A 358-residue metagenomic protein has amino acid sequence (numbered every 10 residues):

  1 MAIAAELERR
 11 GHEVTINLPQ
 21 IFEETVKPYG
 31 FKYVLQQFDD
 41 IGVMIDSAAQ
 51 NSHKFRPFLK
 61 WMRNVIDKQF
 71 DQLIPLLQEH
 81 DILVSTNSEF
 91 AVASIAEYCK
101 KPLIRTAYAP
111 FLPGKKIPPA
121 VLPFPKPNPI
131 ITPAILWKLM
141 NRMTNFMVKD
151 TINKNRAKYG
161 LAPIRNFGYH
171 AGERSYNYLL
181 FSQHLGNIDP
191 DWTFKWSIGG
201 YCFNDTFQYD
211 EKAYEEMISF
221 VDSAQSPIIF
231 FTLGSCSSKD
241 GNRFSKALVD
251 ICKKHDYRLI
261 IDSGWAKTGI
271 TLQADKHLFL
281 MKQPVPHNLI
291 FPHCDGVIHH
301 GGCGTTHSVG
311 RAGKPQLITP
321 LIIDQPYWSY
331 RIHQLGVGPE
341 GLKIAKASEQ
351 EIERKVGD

Functional and structural regions predicted by a protein language model:
M1-A2, I82-S85, K282-R331: A donor-sugar binding/catalytic signature common to diverse glycosyltransferases and related nucleotide-sugar
I3-H12, T25, D250-H255: A short, Lys/Arg-enriched amphipathic alpha-helix followed by its capping loop at the start of a domain
T15-P57, K126, I131-T132: Conserved nucleotide-sugar phosphate-binding/catalytic loop shared by glycosyltransferases and other
F55-L59, K116-K158: Alpha-helical membrane-targeting segments
N64-P133, H184-G186: Conserved nucleotide-sugar donor-interacting segment of glycosyltransferase catalytic cores, predominantly GT-B
V148-G199, F207: Long, low-complexity segments enriched in small/aliphatic residues
F181-G296: Donor-nucleotide binding loops and adjacent catalytic segments primarily of GT-B fold Leloir glycosyltransferases
I323-K355: Change "using UDP/GDP/dTDP sugars" to "using nucleotide sugars
